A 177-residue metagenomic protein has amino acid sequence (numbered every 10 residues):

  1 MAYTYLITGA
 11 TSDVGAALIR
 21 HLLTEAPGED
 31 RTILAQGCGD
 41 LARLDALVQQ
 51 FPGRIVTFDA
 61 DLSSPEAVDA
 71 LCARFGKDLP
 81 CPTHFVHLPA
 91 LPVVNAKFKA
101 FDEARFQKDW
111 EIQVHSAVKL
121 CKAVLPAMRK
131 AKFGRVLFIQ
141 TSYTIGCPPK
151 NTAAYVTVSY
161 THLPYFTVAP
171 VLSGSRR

Functional and structural regions predicted by a protein language model:
T8, P82-A90, Q113, F138: Rossmann-fold scaffold of SDR-type NAD(P)-dependent oxidoreductases
T11, I19: N-terminal Rossmann NAD(P)H-binding glycine-rich loop of SDR-like oxidoreductase domains
A26-L44: Conserved glycine-rich Rossmann-like NAD(P)H-binding loop of the short-chain dehydrogenase/reductase
F51-E66: Rossmann-fold cofactor-recognition segment
D69, A90-Q107, K130, K150-N151: Conserved mid-core segment of classical short-chain dehydrogenase/reductases
L71, V86, L120-V124, Y165: Hydrophobic positions on the long internal alpha-helix of Rossmann-like NAD(P)-dependent oxidoreductase domains
L91, R135-L163: Catalytic loop of short-chain dehydrogenase/reductase
K99-K119, F133, L137: Catalytic Tyr-X3-Lys loop
